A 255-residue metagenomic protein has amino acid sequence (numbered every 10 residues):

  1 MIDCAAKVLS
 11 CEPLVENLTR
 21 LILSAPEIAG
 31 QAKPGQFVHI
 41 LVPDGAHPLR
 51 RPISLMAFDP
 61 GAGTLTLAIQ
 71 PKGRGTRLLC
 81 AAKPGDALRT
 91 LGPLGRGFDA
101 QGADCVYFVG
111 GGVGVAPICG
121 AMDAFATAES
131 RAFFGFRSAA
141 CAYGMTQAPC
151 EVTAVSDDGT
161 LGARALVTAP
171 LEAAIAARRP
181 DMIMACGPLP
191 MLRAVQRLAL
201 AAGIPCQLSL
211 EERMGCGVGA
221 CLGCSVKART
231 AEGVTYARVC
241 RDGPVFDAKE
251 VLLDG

Functional and structural regions predicted by a protein language model:
I2-P84: Ferredoxin-reductase
A46-P48, L200, E250-G255: N-terminal [4Fe-4S]-dependent radical SAM core
R74-R213: FNR/FR-type flavoprotein reductase catalytic core
P117, L189, E211-V245: Local cysteine-cluster metal-coordination motifs and their immediate loop/turn environment, predominantly Fe-S cluster
V167, Y236, G243-G255: A charged, well-structured terminal subsegment
